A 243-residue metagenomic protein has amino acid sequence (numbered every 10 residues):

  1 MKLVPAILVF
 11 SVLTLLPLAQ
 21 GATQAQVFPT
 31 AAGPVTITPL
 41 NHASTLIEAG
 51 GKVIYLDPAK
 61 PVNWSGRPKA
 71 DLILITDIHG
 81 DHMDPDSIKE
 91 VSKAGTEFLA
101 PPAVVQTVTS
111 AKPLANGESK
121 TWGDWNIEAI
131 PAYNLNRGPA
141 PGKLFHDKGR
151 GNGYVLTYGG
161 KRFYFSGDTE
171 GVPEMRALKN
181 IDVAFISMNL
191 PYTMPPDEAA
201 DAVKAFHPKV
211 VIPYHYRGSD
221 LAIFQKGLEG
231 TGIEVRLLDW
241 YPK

Functional and structural regions predicted by a protein language model:
M1-P5: Positively charged n-region of N-terminal signal peptides that target proteins for export
A6-P17: Bacterial N-terminal signal peptides
A22-P68, P113-K179, L238-K243: Core dinuclear metal-dependent hydrolase active-site scaffold
Y55, K60-T107, K179-F185: Active-site metal-binding motif and surrounding structural segment of the metallo-beta-lactamase
P61-W64, H79-M83, V105-V108, E118-K120 (+5 more regions): Active-site environment of divalent metal-dependent phosphoester hydrolases
D86-K112, L144-H146, A199-R217: P-loop/Walker A phosphate-binding loop and immediately adjacent motor/lid segment at beta-alpha junctions
K112-G123, K148, A200, K204-K243: Binuclear metal-ion centers of metallo-dependent hydrolases, dominated by the metallo-beta-lactamase
N152-F206, P213, R217-G218: Metallo-beta-lactamase
